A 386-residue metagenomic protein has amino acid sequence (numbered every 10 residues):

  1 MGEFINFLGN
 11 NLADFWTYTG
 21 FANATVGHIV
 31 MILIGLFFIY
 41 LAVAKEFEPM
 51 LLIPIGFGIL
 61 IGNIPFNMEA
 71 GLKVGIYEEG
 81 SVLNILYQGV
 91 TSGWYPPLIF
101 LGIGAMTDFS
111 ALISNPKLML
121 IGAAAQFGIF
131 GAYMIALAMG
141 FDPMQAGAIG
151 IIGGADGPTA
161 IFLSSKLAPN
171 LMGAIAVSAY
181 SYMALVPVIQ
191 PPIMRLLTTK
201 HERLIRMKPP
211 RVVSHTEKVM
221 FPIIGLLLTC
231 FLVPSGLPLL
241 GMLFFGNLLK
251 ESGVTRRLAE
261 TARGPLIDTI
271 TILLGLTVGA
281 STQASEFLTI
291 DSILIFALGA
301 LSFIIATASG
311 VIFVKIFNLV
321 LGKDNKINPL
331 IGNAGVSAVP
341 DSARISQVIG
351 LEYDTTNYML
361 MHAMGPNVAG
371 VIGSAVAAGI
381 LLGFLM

Functional and structural regions predicted by a protein language model:
M1-E78: N-terminal alpha-helical transmembrane segments of multi-pass membrane transport and channel/translocase proteins
M1-N23, I29, E79, P192-F221 (+2 more regions): Intrinsically disordered, low-complexity non-transmembrane regions of multi-pass membrane transporters
V43-L52, I85-L86, M106-I121, T255-R263 (+4 more regions): Interfacial helix-loop-helix linkers and transmembrane-helix boundary segments in multi-pass membrane proteins
Q88, S92-G93, F100-M106, I121-G131 (+4 more regions): Alpha-helical membrane segments and immediately flanking helix-loop junctions that form or couple to the substrate/ion
L112-Y133, S285-V311, A363-N367: Entry/N-cap segments of selected transmembrane alpha helices and their immediately preceding amphipathic helices
N170-V188, F296-A306, L330-A334: Alpha-helical transmembrane segments
S178-V254: Membrane-embedded hairpin module used as a gating/binding unit in multi-pass transport and secretion proteins
L226-V314: Transmembrane helical segments that form the transport core of multi-pass membrane transport proteins
